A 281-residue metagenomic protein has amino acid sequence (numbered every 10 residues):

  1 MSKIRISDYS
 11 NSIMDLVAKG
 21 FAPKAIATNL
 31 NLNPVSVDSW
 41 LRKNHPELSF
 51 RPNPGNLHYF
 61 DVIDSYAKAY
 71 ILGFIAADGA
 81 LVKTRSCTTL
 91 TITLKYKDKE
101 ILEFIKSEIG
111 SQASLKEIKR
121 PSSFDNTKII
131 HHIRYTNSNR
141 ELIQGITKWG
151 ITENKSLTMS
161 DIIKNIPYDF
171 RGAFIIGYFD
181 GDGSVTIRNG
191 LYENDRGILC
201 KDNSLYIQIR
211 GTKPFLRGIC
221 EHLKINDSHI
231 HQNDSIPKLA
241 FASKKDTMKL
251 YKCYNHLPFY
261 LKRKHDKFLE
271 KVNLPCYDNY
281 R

Functional and structural regions predicted by a protein language model:
M1-R281: Internal intein/HINT superfamily modules and their associated LAGLIDADG
